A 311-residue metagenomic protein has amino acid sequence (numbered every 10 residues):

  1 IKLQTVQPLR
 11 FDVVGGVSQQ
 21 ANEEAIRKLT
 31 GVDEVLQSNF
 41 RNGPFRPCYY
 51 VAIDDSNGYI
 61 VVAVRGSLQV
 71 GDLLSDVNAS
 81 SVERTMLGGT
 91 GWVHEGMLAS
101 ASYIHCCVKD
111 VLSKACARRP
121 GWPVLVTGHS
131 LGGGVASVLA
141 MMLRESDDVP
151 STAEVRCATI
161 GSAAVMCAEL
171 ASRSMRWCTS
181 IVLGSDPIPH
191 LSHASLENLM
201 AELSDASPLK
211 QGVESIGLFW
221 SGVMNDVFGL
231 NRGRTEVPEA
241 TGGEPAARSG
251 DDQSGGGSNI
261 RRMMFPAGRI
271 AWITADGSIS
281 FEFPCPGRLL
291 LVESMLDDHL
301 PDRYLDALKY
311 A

Functional and structural regions predicted by a protein language model:
I1-T127, L131-A311: Non-catalytic, mobile gating and regulatory segments of ester bond hydrolases
